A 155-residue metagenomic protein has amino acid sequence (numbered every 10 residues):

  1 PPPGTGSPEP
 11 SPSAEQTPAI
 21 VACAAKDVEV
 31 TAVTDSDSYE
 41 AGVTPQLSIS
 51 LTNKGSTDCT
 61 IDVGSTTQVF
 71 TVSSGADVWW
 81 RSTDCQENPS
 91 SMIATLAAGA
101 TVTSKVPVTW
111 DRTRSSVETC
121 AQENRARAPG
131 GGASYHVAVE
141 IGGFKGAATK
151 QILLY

Functional and structural regions predicted by a protein language model:
P1-A25: Membrane engagement elements in two modes
P8-E9, Q16-P18, D62-S65, S74-G132 (+1 more regions): Extended, well-structured beta-strand/loop surface patches that form recognition or cofactor-anchoring regions within
A32, V72-S74: Conserved aromatic beta-strand anchor motif in extracellular beta-sandwich/beta-rich domains
T34-Q46, T57-I61, R125-A126: Short, solvent-exposed beta-strand/turn "edge" segments of beta-rich domains on protein surfaces
G42-S48, G130-H136, G146-A147: Short, solvent-exposed loop/turn segments enriched in Ser/Thr/Gly
L51-G55: Asparagine-centered strand-capping/turn motif at beta-strand->loop junctions
V69-T71, A138: Beta-strand signatures of extracellular beta-sandwich domains
